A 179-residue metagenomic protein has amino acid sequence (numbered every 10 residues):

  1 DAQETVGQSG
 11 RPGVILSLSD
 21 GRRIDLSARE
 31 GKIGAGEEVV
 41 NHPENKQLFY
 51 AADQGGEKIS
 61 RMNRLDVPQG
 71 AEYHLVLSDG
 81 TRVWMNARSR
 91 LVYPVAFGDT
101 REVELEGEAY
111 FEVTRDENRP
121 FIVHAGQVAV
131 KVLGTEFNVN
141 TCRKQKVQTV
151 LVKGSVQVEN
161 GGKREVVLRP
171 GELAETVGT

Functional and structural regions predicted by a protein language model:
D1-K146, E159-G178: Short acidic/polar, Gly/Pro-enriched loop/turn segments located at secondary-structure boundaries
V150-L151: Propeptide (latency) domains of metzincin metalloproteases
